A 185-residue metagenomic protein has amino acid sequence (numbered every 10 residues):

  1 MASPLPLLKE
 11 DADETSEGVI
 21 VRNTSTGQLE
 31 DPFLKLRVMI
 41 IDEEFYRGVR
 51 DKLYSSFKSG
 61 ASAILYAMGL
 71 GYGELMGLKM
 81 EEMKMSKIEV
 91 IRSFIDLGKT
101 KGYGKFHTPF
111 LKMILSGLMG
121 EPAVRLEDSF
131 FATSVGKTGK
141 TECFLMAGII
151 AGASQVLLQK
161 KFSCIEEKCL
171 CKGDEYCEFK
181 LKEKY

Functional and structural regions predicted by a protein language model:
M1-F144, S163, K168-E178, K182-Y185: N-terminal accessory segment detector
F144-Q159: Active-site helix/loop of acyl-thioester processing domains in fatty-acid/polyketide metabolism, spanning hotdog-fold
